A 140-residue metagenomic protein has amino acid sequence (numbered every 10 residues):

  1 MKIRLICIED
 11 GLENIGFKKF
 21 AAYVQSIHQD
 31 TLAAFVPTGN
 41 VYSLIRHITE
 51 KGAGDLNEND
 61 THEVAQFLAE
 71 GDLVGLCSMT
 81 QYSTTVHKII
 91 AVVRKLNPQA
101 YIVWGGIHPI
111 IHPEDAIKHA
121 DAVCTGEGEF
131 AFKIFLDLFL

Functional and structural regions predicted by a protein language model:
M1-R4: Extreme N-terminal starter segment of soluble prokaryotic enzymes
E9, Y23-L32, V36-L140: Glycine-rich beta-alpha loop elements in corrinoid/cobalamin-binding modules across cobalamin-dependent enzymes
L12-K18: Short N-terminal binding/cap micro-motifs at the start of the first secondary-structure element
